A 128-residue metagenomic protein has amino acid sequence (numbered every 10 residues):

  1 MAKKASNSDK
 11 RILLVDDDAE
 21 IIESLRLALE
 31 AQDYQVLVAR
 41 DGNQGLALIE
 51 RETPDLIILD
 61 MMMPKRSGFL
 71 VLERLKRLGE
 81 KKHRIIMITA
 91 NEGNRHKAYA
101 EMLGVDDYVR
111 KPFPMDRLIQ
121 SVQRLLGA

Functional and structural regions predicted by a protein language model:
D18, M61-M62: The short loop immediately C-terminal to the conserved phospho-acceptor aspartate in CheY-like receiver
I22, P64-K65, L78, G93: The feature encodes the CheY-like receiver
E23-A31: Charged docking surfaces used in two-component/phosphorelay signaling
D41-Q44, S67-V71: Acidic catalytic/metal-coordinating carboxylates
E52-I58: Active-site beta3 strand of CheY-like receiver
L70, E92-D107, Q120: Alpha4 helix (beta4-alpha4-beta5 surface) of REC/receiver domains from two-component response regulators
F113-V122: C-terminal output helix
